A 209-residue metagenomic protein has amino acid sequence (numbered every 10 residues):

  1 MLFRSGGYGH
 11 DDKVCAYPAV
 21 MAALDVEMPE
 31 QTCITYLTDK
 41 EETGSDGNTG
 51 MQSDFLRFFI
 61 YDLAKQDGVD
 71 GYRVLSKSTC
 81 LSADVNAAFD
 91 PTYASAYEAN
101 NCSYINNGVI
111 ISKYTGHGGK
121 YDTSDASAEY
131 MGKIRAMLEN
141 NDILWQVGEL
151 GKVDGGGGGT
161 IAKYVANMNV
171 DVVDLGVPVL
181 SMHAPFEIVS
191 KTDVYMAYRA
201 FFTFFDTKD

Functional and structural regions predicted by a protein language model:
G6-Y17, I188-K191: Short, conserved micro-motifs enriched in small and acidic residues
V14-A22, F55, K133, M196-A200: Short amphipathic alpha-helical face segments that pack within enzyme cores and frequently flank/anchor catalytic
Y17-I110, D209: Acidic/histidine-rich catalytic neighborhood of metal-dependent amide-processing enzymes
L24-L37, V177-D209: His/Asp/Glu-rich mid-to-C-terminal helical/loop segments that flank catalytic regions of hydrolases
D25-V26, L63-Q66, M137-N141, N167 (+1 more regions): Change "in soluble alpha/beta enzymes" to "in soluble alpha/beta proteins
D90-Y93, Y97-A184: Active-site-adjacent substrate-binding region of metalloamidase/peptidase-like peptide-processing proteins
